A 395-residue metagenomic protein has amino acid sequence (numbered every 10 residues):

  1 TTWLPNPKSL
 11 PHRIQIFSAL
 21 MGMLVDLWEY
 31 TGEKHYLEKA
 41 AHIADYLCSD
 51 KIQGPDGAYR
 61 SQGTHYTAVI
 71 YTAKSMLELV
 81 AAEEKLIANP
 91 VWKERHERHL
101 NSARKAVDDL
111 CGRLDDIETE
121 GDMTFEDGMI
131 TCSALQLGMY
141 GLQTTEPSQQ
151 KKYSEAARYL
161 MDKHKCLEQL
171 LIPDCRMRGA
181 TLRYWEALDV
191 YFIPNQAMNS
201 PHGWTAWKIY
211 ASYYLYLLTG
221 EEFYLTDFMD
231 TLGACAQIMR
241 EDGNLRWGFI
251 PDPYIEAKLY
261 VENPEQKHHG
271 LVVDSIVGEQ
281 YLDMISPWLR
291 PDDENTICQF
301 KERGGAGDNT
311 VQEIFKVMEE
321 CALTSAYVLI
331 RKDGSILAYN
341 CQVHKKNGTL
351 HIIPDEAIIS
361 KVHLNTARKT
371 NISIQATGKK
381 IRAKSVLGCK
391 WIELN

Functional and structural regions predicted by a protein language model:
T1-K380, K384-W391: Glycan-recognition and catalytic cores of secretory/periplasmic carbohydrate-active enzymes
